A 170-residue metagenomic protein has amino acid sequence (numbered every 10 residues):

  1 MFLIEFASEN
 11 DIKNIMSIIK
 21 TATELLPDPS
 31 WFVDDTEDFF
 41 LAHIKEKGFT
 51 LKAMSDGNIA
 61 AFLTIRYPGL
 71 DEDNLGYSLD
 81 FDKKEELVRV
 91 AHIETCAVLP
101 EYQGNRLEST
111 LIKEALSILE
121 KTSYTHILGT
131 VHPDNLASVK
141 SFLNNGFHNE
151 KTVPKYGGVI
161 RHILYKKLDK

Functional and structural regions predicted by a protein language model:
F2-S17, D28: A short beta-loop-alpha structural element at the N-terminal edge of CoA-dependent acyl/N-acetyltransferase catalytic
K20-A42: Conserved GNAT-fold acetyl-CoA-binding loop/helix
T64-T95, Y156: Conserved acyl-donor/pantetheine-binding loop and adjacent beta-alpha core of acyl/acetyltransferases and related
L70, T130, L143-I163: Conserved catalytic-core motifs of GNAT/GCN5-like acyltransferases
T95-V98, G104-S117, K140, N144: Conserved acetyl-CoA-binding loop-helix of GNAT-fold acetyltransferases
Q103, G129-V139, G157: Conserved beta-strand-loop-alpha-helix junction that forms the acyl-donor binding cleft
S109, K121, P133-K151: Conserved active-site alpha-helix within GNAT-family acetyltransferase domains
L119-V131: Conserved GNAT acetyl-CoA-binding A-motif
